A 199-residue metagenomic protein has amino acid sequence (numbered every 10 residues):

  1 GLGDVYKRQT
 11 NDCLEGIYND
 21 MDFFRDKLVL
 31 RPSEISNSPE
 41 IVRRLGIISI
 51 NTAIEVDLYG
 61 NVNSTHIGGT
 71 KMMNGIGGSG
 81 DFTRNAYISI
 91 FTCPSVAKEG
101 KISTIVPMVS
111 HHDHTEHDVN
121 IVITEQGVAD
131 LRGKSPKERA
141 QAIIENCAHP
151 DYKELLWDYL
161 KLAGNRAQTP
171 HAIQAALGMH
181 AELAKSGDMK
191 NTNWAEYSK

Functional and structural regions predicted by a protein language model:
L2-Y6: Short, small-residue-biased leader/transition segments that mark boundaries at the very start of proteins
K7-A53, L58-N61: C-terminal amphipathic alpha-helical segment
D12-G16, R25, R44-I48, D57 (+7 more regions): Conserved active-site and cofactor/substrate-binding residues in soluble primary-metabolism enzymes
I41-I48, I67-I76, F82-V119: Structured beta-strand/loop patches that form or line metal/cofactor-binding pockets in enzymes
S49-I67, V119-L131: Active-site and channel-lining beta-strand-loop segments that bind or position nucleotide-derived/phosphorylated
D81-V96, K101, N146-A167: Short, solvent-exposed cationic patches
H114-N165: A hydrophobic, small-residue-rich beta->alpha segment in the mid-to-C-terminal subdomain of diverse proteins
Y159-K199: N-terminal charge/polar-biased segments
